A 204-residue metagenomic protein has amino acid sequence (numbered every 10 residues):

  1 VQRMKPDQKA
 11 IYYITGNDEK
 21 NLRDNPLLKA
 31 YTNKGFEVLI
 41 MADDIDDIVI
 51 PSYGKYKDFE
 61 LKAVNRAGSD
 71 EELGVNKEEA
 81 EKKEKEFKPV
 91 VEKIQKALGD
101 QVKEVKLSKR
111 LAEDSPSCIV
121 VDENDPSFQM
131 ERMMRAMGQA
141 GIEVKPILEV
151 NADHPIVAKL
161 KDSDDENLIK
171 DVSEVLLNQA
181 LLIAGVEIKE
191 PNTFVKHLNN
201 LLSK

Functional and structural regions predicted by a protein language model:
V1-K204: Long, intrinsically disordered, charge-dense linkers/tails
